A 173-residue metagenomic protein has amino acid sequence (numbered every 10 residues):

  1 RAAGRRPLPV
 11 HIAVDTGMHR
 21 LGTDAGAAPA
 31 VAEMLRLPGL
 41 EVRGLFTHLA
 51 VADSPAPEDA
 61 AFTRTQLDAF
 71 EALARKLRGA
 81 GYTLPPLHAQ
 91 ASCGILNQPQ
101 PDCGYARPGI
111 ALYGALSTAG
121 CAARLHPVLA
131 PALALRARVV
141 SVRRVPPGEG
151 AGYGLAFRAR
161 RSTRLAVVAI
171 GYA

Functional and structural regions predicted by a protein language model:
A2-P9, V14-V140, V145-P146: Active-site loop/helix belt of alpha/beta enzymes
A132-A173: Functionally critical, mid-to-C-terminal surface segments that flank or help form catalytic/ligand
